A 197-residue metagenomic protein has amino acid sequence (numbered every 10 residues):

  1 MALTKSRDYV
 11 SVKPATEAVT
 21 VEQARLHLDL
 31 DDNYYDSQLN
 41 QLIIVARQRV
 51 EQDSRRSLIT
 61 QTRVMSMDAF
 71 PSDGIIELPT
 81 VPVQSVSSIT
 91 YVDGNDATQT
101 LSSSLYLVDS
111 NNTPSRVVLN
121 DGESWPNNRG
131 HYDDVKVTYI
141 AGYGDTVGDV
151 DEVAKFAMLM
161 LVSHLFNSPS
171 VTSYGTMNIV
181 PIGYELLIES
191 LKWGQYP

Functional and structural regions predicted by a protein language model:
M1-P197: Divalent metal-cofactor coordination and adjacent catalytic microenvironments
